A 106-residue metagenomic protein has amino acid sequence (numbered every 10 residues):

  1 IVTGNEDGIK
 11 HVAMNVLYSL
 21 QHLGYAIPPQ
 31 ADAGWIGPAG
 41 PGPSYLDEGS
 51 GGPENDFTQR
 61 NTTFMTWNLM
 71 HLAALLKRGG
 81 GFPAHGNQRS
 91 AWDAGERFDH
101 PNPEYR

Functional and structural regions predicted by a protein language model:
I1-A26: Helix-loop-strand module that forms the ligand-binding subsite of alpha/beta enzymes
A26-R106: Glycine-rich phosphate/pyrophosphate-binding loop and the adjoining helix
